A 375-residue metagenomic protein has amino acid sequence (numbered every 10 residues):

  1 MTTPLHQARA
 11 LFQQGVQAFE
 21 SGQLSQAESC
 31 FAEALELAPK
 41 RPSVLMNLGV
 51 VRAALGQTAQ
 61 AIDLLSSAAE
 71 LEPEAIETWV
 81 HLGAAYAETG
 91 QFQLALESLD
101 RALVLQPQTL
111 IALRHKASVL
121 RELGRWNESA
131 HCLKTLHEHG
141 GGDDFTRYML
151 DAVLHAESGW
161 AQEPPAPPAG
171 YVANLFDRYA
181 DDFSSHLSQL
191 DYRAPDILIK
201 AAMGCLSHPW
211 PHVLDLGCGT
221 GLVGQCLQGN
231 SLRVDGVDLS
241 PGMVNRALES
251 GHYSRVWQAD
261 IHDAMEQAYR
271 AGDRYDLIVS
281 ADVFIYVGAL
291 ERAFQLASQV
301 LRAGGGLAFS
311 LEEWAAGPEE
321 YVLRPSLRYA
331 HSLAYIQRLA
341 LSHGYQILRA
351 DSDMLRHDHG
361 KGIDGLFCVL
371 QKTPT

Functional and structural regions predicted by a protein language model:
A8, P42-S43, I76-E77, L110-I111 (+1 more regions): Helix-start (N-cap) detector for alpha-helical repeat units in TPR-like alpha-solenoids, especially tetratricopeptide
R114-A173: N-terminal auxiliary segments of SAM/dcSAM-dependent transferases
L214, G219-Q267: Class I SAM-dependent methyltransferase SAM/SAH-binding core
V279: A conserved beta-strand element that flanks and buttresses the S-adenosyl-L-methionine
E291-A303: A short glycine-rich, Lys/Arg-flanked "PGG" loop and its adjoining helix->strand segment in the class I
F309-Y329: Short, glycine-/aromatic-enriched active-site segment of Class I SAM-dependent methyltransferases
